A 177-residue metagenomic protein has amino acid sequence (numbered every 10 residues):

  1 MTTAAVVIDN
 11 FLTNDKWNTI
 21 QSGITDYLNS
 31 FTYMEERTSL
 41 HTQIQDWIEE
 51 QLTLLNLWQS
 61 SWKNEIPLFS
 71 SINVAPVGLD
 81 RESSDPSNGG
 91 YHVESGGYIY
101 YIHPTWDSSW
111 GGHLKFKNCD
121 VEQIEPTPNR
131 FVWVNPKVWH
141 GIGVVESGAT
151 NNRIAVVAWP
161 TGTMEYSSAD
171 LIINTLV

Functional and structural regions predicted by a protein language model:
M1, L176-V177: Short intrinsically disordered terminal tails
M1-S71: Non-heme Fe(II)/2-oxoglutarate
Q59-L176: Catalytic core of non-heme Fe(II) oxygenases with the double-stranded beta-helix
